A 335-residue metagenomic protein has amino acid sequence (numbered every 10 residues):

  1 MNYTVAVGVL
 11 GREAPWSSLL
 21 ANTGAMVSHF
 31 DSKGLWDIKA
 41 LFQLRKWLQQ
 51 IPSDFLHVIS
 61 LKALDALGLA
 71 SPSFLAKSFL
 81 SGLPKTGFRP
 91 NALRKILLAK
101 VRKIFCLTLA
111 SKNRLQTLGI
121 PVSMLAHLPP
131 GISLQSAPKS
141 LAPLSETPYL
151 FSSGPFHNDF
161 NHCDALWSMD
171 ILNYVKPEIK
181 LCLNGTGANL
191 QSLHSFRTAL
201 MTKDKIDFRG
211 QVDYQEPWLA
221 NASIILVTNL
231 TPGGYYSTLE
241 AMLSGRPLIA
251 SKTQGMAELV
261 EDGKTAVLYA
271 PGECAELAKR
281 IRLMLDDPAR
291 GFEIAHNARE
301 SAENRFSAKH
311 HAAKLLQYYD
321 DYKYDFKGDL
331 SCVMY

Functional and structural regions predicted by a protein language model:
V9, P247-A250, V260: Short hydrophobic beta-strand element within catalytic cores of glycosyltransferases and related nucleotide-activated
S73-C106, L118: A conserved, positively charged/aromatic
K100-A137: Donor nucleotide-sugar binding/catalytic pocket of nucleotide-sugar-dependent glycosyltransferases
P143-F160, L166-M169, N173, C182: Conserved donor-binding/catalytic core segment of Leloir-type glycosyltransferases
N189-S192, K203-V212, W218, V267-L268: Active-site donor-binding acidic/aromatic loop of nucleotide-activated sugar and phosphosugar transferases involved
Q211, L230-T231: Aromatic "clamp/platform" in nucleotide-sugar-dependent glycosyltransferases that forms part of the donor/acceptor
D262-G263, V267-C274, L283-P288: Conserved acidic donor-binding segment of nucleotide-sugar-dependent glycosyltransferases
E276, L283, R290-R305, H311-Q317: A short, well-ordered alpha-helix in the C-terminal region of glycosyltransferases
